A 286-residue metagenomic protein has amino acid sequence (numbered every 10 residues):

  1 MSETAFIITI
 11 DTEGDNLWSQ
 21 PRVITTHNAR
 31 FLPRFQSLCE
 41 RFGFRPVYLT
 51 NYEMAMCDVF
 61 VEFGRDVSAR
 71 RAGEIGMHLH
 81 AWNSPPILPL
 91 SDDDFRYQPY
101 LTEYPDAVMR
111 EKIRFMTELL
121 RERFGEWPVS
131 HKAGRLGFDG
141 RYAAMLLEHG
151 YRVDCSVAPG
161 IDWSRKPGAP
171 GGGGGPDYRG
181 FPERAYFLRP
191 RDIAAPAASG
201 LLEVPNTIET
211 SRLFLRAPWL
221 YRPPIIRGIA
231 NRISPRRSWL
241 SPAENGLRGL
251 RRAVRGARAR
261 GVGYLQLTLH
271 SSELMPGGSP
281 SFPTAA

Functional and structural regions predicted by a protein language model:
M1-R70, L267: Active-site beta->alpha N-cap acidic-glycine motif
F6-I10, P46-Y48, I75-L79, V129-H131 (+3 more regions): Hydrophobic faces of well-ordered beta-strands that scaffold small-molecule active sites in alpha/beta enzyme cores
N16-P21, L88-L101, G277-P283: Surface-exposed, active-site-proximal loop segments in enzymatic domains
V23-A29, L49-F63, N83, K132-G140 (+2 more regions): Acidic-and-aromatic substrate-binding clefts and catalytic sites of carbohydrate-active enzymes
L32-Q36, F60-R65, I113-T117, A143 (+1 more regions): Generic structural signal for well-ordered alpha-helices, preferentially at hydrophobic/aromatic core positions
Y52-G137, I208-L213, S271-S272: Metal-dependent polysaccharide deacetylase catalytic core of the NodB/CE4 family, i.e., the active-site-bearing domain
A133-R258: Active-site-adjacent pocket scaffolds in enzyme catalytic domains
R236-R248, R252-A286: Active-site and substrate-binding clefts of carbohydrate-active enzymes
